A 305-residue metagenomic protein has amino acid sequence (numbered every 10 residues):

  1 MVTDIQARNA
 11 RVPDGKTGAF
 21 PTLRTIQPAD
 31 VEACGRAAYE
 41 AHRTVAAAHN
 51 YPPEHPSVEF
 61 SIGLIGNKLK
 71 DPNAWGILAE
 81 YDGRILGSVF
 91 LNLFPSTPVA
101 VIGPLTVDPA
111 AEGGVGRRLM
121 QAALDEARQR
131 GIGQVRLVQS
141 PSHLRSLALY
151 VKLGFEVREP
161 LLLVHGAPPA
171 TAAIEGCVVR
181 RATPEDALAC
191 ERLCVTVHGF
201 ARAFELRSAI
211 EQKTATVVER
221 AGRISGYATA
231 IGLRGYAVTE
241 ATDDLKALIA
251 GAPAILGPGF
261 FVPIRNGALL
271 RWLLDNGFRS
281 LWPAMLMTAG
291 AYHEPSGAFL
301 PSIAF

Functional and structural regions predicted by a protein language model:
M1-P21, P28, L69-K70, A74-G76 (+6 more regions): Intrinsically disordered, low-complexity, positively biased terminal segments
V2-L64, R158-L161, A170-A201: Short amphipathic alpha-helix that is part of the acyltransferase structural core
G15, R24-A127, G131-I132: Active-site-proximal cofactor/substrate-binding loop regions of enzyme domains
L147-T171: Short, structured interface segments
